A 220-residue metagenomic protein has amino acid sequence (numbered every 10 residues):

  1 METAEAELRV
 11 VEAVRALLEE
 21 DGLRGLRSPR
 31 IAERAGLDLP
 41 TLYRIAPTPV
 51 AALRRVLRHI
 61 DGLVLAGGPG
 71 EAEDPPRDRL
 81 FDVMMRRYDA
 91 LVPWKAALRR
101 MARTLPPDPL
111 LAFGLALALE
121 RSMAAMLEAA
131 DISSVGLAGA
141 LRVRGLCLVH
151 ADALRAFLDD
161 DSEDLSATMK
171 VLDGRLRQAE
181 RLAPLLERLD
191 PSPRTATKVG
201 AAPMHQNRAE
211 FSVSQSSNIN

Functional and structural regions predicted by a protein language model:
T3-V14, I31, V56-I60, V64: Generic hydrophobic, amphipathic alpha-helix propensity
R9, L17-R55: Helix-turn-helix
A13-L17, A90: Short amphipathic alpha-helical elements of helix-turn-helix/winged-helix folds
R30, D82, R86, R100 (+2 more regions): Amphipathic alpha-helical interaction segments
A52, V56-L63, A90-A97, A118-A125 (+2 more regions): Amphipathic, well-ordered alpha-helical segments in soluble domains
G68-R103, P107, L117-A118: Hydrophobic alpha-helical connector segments
P109-I132, A140-L154, K170: Amphipathic alpha-helical packing segments from all-alpha helical-bundle domains
E128, D159-N220: C-terminal peripheral helix-coil segments that are non-catalytic and often amphipathic
